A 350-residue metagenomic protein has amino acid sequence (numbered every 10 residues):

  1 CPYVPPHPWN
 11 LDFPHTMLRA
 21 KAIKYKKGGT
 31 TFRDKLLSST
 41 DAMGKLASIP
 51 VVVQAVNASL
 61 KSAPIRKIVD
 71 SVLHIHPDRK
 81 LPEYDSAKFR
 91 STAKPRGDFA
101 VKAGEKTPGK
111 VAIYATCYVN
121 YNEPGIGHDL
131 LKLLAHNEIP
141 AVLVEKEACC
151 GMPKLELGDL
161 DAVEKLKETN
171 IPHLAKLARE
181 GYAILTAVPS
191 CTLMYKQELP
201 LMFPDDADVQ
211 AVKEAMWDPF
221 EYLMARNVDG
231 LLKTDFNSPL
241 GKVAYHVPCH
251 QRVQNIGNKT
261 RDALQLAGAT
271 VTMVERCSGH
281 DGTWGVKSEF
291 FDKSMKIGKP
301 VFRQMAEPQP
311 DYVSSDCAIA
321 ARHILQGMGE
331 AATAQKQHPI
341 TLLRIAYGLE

Functional and structural regions predicted by a protein language model:
L11-E350: Iron-sulfur cluster-binding electron-transfer modules in prokaryotic oxidoreductases
